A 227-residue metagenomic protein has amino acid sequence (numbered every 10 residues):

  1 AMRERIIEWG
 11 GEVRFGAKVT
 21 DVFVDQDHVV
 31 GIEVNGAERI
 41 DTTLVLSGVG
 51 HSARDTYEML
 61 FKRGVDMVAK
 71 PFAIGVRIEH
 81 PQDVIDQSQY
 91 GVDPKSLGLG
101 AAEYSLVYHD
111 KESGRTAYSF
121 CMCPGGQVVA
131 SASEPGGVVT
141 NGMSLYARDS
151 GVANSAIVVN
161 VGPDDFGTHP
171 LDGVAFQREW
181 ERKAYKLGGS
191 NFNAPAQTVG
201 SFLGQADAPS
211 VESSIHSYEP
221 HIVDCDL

Functional and structural regions predicted by a protein language model:
A1-L227: Residues forming the flavin
